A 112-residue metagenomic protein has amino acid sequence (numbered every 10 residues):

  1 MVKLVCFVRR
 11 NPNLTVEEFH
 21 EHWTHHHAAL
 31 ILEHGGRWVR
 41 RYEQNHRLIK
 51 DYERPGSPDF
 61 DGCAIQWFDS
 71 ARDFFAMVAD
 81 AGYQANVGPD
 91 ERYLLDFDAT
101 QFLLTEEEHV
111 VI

Functional and structural regions predicted by a protein language model:
M1-I112: Macromolecular interaction modules
